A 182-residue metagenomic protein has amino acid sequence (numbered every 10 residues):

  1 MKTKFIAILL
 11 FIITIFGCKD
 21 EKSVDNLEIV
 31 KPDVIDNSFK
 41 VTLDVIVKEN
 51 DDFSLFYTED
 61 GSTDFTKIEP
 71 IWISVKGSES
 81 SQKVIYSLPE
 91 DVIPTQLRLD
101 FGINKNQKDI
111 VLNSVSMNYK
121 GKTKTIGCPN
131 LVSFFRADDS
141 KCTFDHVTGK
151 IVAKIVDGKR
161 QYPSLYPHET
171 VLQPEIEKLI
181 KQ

Functional and structural regions predicted by a protein language model:
M1-E28: Bacterial Sec-dependent N-terminal signal peptides
C18-I71, K122-Q182: Activation corresponds to long, low-complexity, non-globular regions
V34-D36, K48, G77-E79, E90-V92 (+1 more regions): Surface-exposed coil/turn segments at beta-strand junctions on protein surfaces, enriched
S38, T63-F65, V75-L88: Short N-terminal edge-element motif at the start of the domain
E49-S54, T95, K108, N113: Short beta-strand/loop motifs in extracellular/secreted proteins, especially within beta-sandwich accessory domains
S80, Q107-K108, Q173-E177: C-terminal luminal/periplasmic domains and tails of membrane-associated envelope-modifying transferases
S81-Q107: Extracellular beta-strand ligand-recognition surfaces/modules
I103-V111, M117-K124: Short acidic/polar inter-strand loop motif in beta-rich domains
